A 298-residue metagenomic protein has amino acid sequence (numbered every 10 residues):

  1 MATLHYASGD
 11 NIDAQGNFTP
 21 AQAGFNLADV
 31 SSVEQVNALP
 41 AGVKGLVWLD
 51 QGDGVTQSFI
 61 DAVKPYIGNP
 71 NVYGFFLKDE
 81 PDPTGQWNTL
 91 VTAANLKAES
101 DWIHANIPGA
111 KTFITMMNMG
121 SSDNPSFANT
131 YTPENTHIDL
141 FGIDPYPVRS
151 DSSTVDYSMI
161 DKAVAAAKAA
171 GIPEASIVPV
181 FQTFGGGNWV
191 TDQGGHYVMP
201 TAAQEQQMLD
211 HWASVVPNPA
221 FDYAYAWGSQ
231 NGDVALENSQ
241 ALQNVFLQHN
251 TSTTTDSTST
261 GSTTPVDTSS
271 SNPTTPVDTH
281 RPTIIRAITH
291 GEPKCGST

Functional and structural regions predicted by a protein language model:
M1-S259: Glycan-processing catalytic domains of CAZymes
T251-T298: Ser/Thr/Gly/Pro-rich low-complexity, disordered linker/stalk segments of secreted and cell-surface proteins
